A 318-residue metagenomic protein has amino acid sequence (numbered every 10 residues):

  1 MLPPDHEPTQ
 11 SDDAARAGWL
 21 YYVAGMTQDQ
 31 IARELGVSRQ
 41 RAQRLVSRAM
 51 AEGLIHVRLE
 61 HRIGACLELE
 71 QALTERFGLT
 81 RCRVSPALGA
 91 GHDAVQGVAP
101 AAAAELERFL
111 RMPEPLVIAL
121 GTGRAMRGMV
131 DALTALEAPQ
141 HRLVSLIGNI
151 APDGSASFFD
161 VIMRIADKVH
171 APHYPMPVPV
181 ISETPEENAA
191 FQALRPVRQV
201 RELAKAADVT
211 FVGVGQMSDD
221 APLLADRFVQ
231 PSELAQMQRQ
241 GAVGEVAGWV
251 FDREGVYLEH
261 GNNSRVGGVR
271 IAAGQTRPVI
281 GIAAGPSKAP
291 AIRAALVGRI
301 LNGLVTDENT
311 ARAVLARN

Functional and structural regions predicted by a protein language model:
L2-G18, Y22-I31, G36, R41-S47 (+2 more regions): Conserved phosphate- and dinucleotide-binding cores of soluble alpha/beta proteins, encompassing both enzyme active
D5-P8, L45-A119, D131-Q140, N149-F158: HTH-adjacent hinge/linker in prokaryotic transcriptional regulators
A17, V98, A102-L106, M129 (+2 more regions): Generic hydrophobic alpha-helical segments
G64, R124-G128, S287: Short alpha-helical
R83, V144, Y174: General small-molecule cofactor/ligand-binding pocket signal
L120-A125, I282-A284: Glycine-rich beta-strand-to-loop/alpha-helix junction loops that act as flexible
A125-L136, P222-S232: Short Gly/Thr/Asp-enriched flexible loops that form oxyanion-binding sites at enzyme active sites
